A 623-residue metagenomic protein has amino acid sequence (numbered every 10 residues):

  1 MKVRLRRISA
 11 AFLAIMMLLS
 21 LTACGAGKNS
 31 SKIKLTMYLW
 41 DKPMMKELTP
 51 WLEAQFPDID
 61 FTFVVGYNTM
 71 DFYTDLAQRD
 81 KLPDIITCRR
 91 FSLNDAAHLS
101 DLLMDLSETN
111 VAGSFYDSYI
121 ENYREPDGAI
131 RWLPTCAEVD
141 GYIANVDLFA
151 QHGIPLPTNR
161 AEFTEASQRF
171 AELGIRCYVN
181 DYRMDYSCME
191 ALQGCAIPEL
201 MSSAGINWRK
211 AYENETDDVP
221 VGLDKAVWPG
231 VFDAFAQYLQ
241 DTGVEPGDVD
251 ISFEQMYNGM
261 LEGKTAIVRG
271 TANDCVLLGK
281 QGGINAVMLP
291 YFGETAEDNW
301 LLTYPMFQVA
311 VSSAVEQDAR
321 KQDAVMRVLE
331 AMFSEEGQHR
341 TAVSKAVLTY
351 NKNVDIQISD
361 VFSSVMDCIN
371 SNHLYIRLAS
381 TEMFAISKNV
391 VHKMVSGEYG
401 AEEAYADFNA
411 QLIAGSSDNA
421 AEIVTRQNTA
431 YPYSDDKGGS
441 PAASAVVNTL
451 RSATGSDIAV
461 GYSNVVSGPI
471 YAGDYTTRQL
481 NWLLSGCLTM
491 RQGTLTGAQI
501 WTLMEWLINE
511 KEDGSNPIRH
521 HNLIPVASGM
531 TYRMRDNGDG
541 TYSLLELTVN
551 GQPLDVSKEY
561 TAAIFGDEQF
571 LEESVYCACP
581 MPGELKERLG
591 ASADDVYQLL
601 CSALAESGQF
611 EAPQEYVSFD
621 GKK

Functional and structural regions predicted by a protein language model:
A10, L21-L93, L156, E403 (+1 more regions): Conserved N-terminal structural module of periplasmic/extracytoplasmic solute-binding proteins
A54, K280-V343: Extracytoplasmic/periplasmic substrate-recognition and gating elements
D75, P83-D84, A112-L148, R176-C177 (+3 more regions): A structural signal for short loop-to-beta-strand junctions that line the ligand-binding cleft of periplasmic/secreted
R89-G141, P155, T164, E190-A191 (+1 more regions): Hinge/lid segment of periplasmic solute-binding proteins
R131, T164-P220: Extracytoplasmic/periplasmic solute-binding protein
E213-V249: Glycine-centered hinge/linker elements that transmit conformational signals in sensory and ligand-binding systems
L289, R340-K393: Long, aromatic- and glycine/proline-rich binding clefts that accommodate carbohydrate-like moieties
A420-K623: Catalytic centers of hydrolytic enzymes
